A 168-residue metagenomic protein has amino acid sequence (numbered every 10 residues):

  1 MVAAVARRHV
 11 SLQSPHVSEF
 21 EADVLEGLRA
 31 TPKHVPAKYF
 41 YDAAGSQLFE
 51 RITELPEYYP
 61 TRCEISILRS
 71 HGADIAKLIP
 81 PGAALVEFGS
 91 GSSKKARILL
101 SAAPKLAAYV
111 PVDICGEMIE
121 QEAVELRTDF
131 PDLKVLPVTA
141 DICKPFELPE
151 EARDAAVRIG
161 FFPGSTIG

Functional and structural regions predicted by a protein language model:
V2-Y39, S46: N-terminal auxiliary segments of SAM/dcSAM-dependent transferases
K33-A43, Q47-G82: Class I SAM-dependent methyltransferase Rossmann-like catalytic core, especially the SAM/SAH-binding loop
G82-G91: Conserved class I S-adenosyl-L-methionine
S92-K105: Conserved SAM-binding loop of SAM-dependent methyltransferases across substrates and taxa, primarily the Class I
V112-G116: Conserved SAM/SAH-binding beta-strand->alpha-helix loop
P131-K144: Conserved SAM-binding strand-loop segment of SAM-dependent methyltransferases
F146-D154: Short amphipathic alpha-helix with an adjacent loop that forms part of the alpha/beta core around
A156-G168: A short SAM/SAH-binding and catalytic strip from SAM-dependent methyltransferases
